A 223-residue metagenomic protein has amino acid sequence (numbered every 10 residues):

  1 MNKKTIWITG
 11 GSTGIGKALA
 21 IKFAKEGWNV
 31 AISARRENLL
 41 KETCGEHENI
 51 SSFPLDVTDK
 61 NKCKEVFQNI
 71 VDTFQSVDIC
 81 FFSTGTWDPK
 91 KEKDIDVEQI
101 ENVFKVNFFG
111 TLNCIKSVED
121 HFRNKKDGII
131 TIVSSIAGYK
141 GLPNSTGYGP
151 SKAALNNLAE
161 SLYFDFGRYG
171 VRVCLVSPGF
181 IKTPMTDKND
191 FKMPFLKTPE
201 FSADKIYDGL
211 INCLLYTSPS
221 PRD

Functional and structural regions predicted by a protein language model:
S12-T13: Conserved glycine-rich cofactor-binding loop
E26-K41: Conserved glycine-rich Rossmann-like NAD(P)H-binding loop of the short-chain dehydrogenase/reductase
H47-N61: Rossmann-fold cofactor-recognition segment
K91-E92, D96-F104: Substrate-binding pocket helix/loop in short-chain dehydrogenase/reductase
I115, S151: Active-site helix of classical SDR
S135: Residue(s) in the substrate-gating loop at a strand-loop-helix junction that position the organic substrate next
Y216-D223: Conserved small/polar residues in nucleotide/adenosyl-binding loops
